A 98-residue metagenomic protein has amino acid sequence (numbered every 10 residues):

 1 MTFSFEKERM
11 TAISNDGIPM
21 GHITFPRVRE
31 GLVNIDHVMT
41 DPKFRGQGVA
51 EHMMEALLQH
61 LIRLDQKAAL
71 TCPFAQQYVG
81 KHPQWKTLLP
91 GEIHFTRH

Functional and structural regions predicted by a protein language model:
S4-M10, D16-P19, I23-L32: A conserved beta-strand-loop-helix scaffold within acyl/acetyltransferase catalytic domains
V38-R45: A short, internal acetyl-CoA/4′-phosphopantetheine-binding micro-motif in the GNAT/acyltransferase core
G46-Q59: Conserved acetyl-CoA-binding loop-helix of GNAT-fold acetyltransferases
Q59-P73: Conserved GNAT acetyl-CoA-binding A-motif
L70-G80, Q84: Conserved beta-strand-loop-alpha-helix junction that forms the acyl-donor binding cleft
L88-H98: STAS-like cytosolic regulatory interaction modules
